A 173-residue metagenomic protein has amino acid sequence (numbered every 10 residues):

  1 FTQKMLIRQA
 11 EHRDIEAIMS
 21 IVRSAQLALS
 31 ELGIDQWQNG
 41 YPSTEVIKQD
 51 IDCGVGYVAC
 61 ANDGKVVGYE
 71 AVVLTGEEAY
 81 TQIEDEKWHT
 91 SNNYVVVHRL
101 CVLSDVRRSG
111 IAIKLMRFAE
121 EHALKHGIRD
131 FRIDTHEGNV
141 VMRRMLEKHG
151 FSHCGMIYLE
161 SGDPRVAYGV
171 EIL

Functional and structural regions predicted by a protein language model:
L6-S20: A short beta-loop-alpha structural element at the N-terminal edge of CoA-dependent acyl/N-acetyltransferase catalytic
M19, Q26-V46: Conserved GNAT-fold acetyl-CoA-binding loop/helix
A71-C101, R107: Conserved acyl-donor/pantetheine-binding loop and adjacent beta-alpha core of acyl/acetyltransferases and related
L74, D134-T135, E147-V166: Conserved catalytic-core motifs of GNAT/GCN5-like acyltransferases
V102, R108-E121, R144, K148: Conserved acetyl-CoA-binding loop-helix of GNAT-fold acetyltransferases
R107, I133-R143, S161: Conserved beta-strand-loop-alpha-helix junction that forms the acyl-donor binding cleft
I113, K125, E137-G155: Conserved active-site alpha-helix within GNAT-family acetyltransferase domains
M116, A123-T135: Conserved GNAT acetyl-CoA-binding A-motif
